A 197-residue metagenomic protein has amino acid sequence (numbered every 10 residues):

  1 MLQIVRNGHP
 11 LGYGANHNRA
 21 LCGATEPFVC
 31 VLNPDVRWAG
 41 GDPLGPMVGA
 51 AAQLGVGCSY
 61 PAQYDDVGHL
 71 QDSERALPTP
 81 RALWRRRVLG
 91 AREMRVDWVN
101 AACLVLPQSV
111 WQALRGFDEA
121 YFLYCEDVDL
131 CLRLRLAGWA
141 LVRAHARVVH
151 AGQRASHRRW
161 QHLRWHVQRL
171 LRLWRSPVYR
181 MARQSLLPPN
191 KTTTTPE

Functional and structural regions predicted by a protein language model:
N7-A24: Glycine-rich, basic loop-to-helix element that forms the pyrophosphate-binding segment of sugar-nucleotide handling
V29: Short aromatic/hydrophobic "clamp" motif used to bind/position activated sugar donors
N33-R37: The conserved acidic donor/metal-binding loop of glycosyltransferases
A39-Q71: Conserved donor NDP-sugar-binding/catalytic core segment of glycosyltransferases
C58-A62, S73, A144-A146, A151: Short glycine/serine/threonine-enriched helix-capping/active-site loop that flanks the nucleotide-sugar donor pocket
L77-D97, A101: Short, flexible, basic/aromatic active-site loop/helix in glycosyltransferases
W98-R147: A short, conserved alpha-helix in the catalytic core of glycosyltransferases
D129-E197: Active-site-adjacent helix/loop segment of glycosyltransferases that harbors family-specific signature motifs
